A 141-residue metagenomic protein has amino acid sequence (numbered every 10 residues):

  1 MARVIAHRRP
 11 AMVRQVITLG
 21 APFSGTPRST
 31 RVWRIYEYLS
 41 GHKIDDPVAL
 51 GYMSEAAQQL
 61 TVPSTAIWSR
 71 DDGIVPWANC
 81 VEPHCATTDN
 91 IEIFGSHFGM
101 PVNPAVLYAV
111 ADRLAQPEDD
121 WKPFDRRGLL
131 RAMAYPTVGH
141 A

Functional and structural regions predicted by a protein language model:
M1-T61: Serine-dependent carboxylesterase/thioesterase catalytic core of lipase-like alpha/beta-hydrolase/SGNH enzymes
L60-A141: C-terminal catalytic-base region of ester-bond hydrolases, centering on the histidine of the charge-relay
